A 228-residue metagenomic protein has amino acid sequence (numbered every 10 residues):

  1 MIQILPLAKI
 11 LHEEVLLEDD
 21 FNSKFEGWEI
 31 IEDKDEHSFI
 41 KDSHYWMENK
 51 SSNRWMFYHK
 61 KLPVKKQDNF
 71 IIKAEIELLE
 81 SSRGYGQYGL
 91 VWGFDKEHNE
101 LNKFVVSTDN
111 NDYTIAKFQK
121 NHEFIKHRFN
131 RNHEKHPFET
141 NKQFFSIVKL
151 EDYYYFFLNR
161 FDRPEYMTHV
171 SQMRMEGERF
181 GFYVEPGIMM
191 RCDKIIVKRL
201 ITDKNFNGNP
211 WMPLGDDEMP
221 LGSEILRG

Functional and structural regions predicted by a protein language model:
I2-E32, D203-L226: Extracellular carbohydrate-recognition regions
L7, F57-V64, N130-P137, H169-V170 (+1 more regions): Beta-strand-rich interaction surfaces with strong enrichment in secreted/lumenal proteins
F21, A74, P137-H169: Carbohydrate-binding surfaces in secreted/extracellular proteins
F21, D193-L200: Extracellular beta-strand elements of beta-rich domains used for carbohydrate recognition/degradation or cell-matrix
E36-M56: Short carbohydrate-recognition loop motifs
N49-Q119: Secretory/extracellular carbohydrate-interaction modules and structurally similar beta-sandwich "look-alikes"
N121-F144: Short, aromatic/His-centered strand-loop micro-motif at the edge of beta-sheets
M167-D193: Flexible glycan-contacting loops in extracellular carbohydrate-active proteins
